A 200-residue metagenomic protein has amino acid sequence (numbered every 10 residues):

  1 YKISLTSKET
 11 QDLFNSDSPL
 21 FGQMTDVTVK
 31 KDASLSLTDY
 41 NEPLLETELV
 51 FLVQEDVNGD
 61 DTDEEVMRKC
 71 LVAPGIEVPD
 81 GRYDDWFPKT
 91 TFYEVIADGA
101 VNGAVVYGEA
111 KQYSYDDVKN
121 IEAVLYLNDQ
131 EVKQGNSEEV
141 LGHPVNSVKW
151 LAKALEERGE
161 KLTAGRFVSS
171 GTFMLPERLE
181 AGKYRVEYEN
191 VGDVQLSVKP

Functional and structural regions predicted by a protein language model:
Y1-G142, E180, D193-P200: Catalytic-core "active-site belt" of small-molecule-metabolizing enzymes, emphasizing His/Asp/Glu-rich regions
L127-D129, S170, E189: Short strand-turn-strand beta-turns centered on an Asx-Gly dipeptide
V145: Gly/Ser/Thr-rich active-site loops/lids in small-molecule metabolic enzymes that frequently grip phosphoryl groups
V148-K153, R166-V168: Short, structured beta-strand/loop micro-motifs enriched in basic residues and often containing a Trp
L155-G159, V191: Extended mid-to-C-terminal alpha-helical interaction segments
L162-L175, L179: Conserved metal-binding segment of the jelly-roll/cupin
G171-T172, Y188, V198-P200: Active-site proximal loops enriched in glycine and acidic residues that flank catalytic Cys/His/Asp and coordinate
Y184-V186: A short tyrosine-centered beta-strand micro-motif
